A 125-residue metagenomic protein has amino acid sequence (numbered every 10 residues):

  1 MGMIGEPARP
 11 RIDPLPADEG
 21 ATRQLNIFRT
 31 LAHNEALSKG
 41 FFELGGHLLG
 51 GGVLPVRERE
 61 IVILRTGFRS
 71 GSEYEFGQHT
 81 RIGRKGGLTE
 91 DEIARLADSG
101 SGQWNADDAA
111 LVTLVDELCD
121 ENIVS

Functional and structural regions predicted by a protein language model:
M1-V56, R84, E90, S101-G102: Acidic, glycine/proline-rich low-complexity segments that act as flexible tails and inter-domain linkers
L37-G40, L44, E58, E75-H79 (+2 more regions): Amphipathic alpha-helical interface surfaces
L48, R65-S70, G102-Q103: A short structural micro-motif
L54, E58-I61, T66-G86, E90-E92: Conserved alpha-helical segments that form or flank metal/cofactor-binding pockets of metalloenzymes
L96-A106: Acidic/His metal-coordination segments adjacent to aromatic residues that form catalytic metal sites in metalloenzymes
D107-S125: Acidic/histidine-rich alpha-helical segments that form the ligand environment of transition-metal centers
